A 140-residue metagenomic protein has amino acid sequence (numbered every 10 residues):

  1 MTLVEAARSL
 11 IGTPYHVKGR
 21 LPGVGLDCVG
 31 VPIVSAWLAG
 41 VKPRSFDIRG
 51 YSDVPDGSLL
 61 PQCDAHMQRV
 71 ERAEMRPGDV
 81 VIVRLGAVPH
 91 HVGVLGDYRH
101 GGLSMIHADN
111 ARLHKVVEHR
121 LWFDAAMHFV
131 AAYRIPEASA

Functional and structural regions predicted by a protein language model:
M1-P14, E118-A140: Non-catalytic ligand/cofactor/substrate-binding and regulatory segments of enzyme domains
V4, R44-V117: ...with weaker cross-activation on analogous glycine-rich loops/strands in unrelated enzymes
V4-G25, P43-F46: Active-site nucleophile-His-acid catalytic modules used for acyl/amide transfer and hydrolysis across diverse enzymes
G19, G30, G50-S58, C63 (+3 more regions): Solvent-exposed, flexible loop/coil residues
R20-A39: Active-site nucleophilic cysteine motif
L21, A111, I135-A138: Short, solvent-exposed coil/turn elements at secondary-structure transition points
